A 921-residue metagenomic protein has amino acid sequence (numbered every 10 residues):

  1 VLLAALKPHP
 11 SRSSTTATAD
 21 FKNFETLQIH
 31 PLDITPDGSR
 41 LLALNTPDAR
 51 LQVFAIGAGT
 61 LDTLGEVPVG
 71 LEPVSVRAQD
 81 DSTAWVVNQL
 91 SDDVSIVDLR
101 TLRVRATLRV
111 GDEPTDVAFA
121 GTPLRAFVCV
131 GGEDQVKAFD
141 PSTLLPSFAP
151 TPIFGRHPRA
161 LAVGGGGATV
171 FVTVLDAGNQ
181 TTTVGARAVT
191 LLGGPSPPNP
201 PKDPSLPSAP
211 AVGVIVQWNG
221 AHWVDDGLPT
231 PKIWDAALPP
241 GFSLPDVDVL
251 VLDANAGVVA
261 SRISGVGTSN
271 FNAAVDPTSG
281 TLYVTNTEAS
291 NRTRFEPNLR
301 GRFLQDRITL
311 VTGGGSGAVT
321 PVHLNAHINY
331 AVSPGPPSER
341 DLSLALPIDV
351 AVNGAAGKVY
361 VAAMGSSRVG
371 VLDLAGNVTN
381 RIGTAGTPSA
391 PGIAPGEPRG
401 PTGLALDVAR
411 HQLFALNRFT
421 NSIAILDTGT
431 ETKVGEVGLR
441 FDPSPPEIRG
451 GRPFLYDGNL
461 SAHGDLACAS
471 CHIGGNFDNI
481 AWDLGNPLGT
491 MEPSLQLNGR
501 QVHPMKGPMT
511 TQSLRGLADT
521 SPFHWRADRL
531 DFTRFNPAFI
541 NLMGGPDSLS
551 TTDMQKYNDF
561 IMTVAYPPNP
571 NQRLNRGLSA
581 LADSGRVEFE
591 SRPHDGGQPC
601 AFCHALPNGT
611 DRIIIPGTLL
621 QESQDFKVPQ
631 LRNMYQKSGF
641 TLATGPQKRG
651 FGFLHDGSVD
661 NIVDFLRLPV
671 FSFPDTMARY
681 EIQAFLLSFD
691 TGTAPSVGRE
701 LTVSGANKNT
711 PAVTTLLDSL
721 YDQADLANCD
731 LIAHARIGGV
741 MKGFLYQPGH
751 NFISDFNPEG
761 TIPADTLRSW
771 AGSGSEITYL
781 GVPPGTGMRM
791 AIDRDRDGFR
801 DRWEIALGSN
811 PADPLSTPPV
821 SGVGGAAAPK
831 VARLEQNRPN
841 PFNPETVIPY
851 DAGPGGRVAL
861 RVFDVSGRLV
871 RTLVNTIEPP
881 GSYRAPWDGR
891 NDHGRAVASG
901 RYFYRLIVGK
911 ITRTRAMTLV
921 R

Functional and structural regions predicted by a protein language model:
D20-Q52, K232, L244-P245, L344-G354: Beta-strand-rich domains and repeat architectures in extracellular enzymes and scaffolds, especially beta-propellers
E25, V69, V110, F154 (+5 more regions): Conserved loop/turn at the beginning of each blade in beta-propeller domains
P47, L90, G132, D176 (+3 more regions): Residue-level signature of beta-propeller blades and closely related beta-rich strand-turn architectures in secreted
V163, F171-V172, P231, G257-A806 (+1 more regions): Periplasmic c-type cytochrome electron-transfer domains
L175-S243, V284-Q305: Short, conserved, GDST-rich strand-edge loop motifs in beta-rich repeat architectures
V820-R838, F842-F863: Glycine-centered coil/turn sites that cap beta-strands in beta-rich domains
T872, R895, S899-R921: C-terminal tail/sorting-segment detector
